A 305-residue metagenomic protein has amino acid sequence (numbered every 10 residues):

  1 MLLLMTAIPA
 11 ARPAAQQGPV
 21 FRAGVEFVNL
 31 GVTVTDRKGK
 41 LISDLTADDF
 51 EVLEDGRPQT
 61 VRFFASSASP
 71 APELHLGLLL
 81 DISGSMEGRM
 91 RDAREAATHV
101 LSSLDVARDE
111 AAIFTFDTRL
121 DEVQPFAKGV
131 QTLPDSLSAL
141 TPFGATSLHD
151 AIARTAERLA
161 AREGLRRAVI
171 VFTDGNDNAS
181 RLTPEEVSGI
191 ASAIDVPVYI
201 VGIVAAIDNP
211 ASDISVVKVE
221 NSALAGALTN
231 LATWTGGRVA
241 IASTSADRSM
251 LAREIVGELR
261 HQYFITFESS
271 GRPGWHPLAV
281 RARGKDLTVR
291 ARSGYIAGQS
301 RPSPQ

Functional and structural regions predicted by a protein language model:
M1-P9: Bacterial N-terminal signal peptides
A11-Q305: Scaffold/interface architecture of coatomer-like assemblies
